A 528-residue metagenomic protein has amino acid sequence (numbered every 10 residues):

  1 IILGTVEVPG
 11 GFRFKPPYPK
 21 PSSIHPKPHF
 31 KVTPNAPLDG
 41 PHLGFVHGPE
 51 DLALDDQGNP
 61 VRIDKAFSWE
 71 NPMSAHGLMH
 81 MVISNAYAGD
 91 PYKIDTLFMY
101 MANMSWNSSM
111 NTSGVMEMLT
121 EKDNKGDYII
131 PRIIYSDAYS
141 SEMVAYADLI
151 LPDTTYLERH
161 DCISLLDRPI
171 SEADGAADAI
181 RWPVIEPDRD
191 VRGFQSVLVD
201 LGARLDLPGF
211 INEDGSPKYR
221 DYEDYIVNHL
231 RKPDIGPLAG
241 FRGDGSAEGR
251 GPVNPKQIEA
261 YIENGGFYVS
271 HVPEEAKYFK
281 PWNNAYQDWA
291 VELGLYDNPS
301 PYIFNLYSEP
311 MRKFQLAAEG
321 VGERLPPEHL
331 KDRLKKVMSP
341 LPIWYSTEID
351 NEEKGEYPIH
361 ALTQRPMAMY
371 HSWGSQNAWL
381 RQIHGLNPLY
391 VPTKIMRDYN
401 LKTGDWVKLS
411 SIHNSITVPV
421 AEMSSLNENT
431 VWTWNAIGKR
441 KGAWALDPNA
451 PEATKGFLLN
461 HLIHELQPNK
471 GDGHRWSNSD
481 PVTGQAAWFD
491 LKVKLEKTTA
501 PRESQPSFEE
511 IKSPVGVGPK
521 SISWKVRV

Functional and structural regions predicted by a protein language model:
I2-Y146, T155, D161, N254-Y399: Extended redox/cofactor-interaction regions of prokaryotic respiratory oxidoreductases
L3, D153, T363-R365, V420 (+2 more regions): Pocket-edge structural micro-motifs
D55-P60, Y87-D90, K122-I129, I170-S171 (+7 more regions): Intrinsically disordered, low-complexity coil segments
Y100, A176-P187: Flexible glycine/proline-enriched surface loops and loop-helix/loop-strand junctions
M116-T120, V144-A147, L151, W182 (+1 more regions): Short, well-ordered alpha-helical packing segments
A147-A179: Flexible glycine/proline-rich, aromatic-decorated loop/lid segments
L166-I170, A176-A177, A361, M369-S372 (+1 more regions): Short, contiguous, well-ordered secondary-structure segments
W182-P183, D188, R192-E248, G374-Y390 (+1 more regions): Long, contiguous, secondary-structure-rich segments that constitute the structural scaffold of globular domains
